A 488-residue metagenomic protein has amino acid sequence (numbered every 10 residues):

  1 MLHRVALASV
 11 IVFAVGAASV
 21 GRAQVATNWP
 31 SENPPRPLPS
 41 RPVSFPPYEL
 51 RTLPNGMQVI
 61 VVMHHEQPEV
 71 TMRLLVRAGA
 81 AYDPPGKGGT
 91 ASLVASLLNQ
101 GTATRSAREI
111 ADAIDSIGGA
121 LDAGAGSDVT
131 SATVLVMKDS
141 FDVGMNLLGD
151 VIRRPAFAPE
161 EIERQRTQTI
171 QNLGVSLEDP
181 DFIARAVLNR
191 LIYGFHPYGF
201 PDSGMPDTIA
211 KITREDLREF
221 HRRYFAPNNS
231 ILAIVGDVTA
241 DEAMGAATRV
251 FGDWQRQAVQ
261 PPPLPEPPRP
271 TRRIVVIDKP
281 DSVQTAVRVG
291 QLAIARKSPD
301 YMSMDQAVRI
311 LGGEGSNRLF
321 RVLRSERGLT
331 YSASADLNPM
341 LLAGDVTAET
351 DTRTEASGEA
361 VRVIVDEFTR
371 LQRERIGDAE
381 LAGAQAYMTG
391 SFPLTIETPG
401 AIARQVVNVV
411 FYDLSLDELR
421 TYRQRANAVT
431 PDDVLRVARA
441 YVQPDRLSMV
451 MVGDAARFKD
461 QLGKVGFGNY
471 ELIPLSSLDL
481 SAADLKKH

Functional and structural regions predicted by a protein language model:
M1-R4: Positively charged n-region of N-terminal signal peptides that target proteins for export
A6-A17: Bacterial N-terminal signal peptides
S19-A23: Sec/Tat signal peptide C-region and signal peptidase I cleavage site
V25-R36, G194, Y198, D202 (+2 more regions): An aromatic/glycine/proline-enriched structural segment found at the starts of mature extracellular/organellar domains
P35-V76: Mature N-terminal segment immediately following signal peptide/propeptide cleavage in secreted/periplasmic
I60-N99, R105-R153, R166, I170-G174 (+8 more regions): M16 family metallopeptidases and their MPP-like homologs
H221: Conserved, carboxylate-rich catalytic/transport cores that coordinate ions
